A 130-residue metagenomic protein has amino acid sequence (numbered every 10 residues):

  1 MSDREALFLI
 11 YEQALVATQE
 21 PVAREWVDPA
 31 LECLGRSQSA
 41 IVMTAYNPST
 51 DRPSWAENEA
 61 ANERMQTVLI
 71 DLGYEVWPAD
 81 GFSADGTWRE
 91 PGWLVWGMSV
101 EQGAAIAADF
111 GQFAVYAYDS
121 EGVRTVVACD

Functional and structural regions predicted by a protein language model:
M1-V68: N-terminal, charge-rich interaction modules
Y11, Y46, Y74, Y116-Y118: Sequence-level detector for tyrosine residue identity
S54-W55, A105, V126-C129: A short secondary-structure junction signal
E59-Q102: Amphipathic protein-protein interaction modules
S83, D119-D130: Short proline/glycine- and acidic-rich turn/helix-capping motifs at secondary-structure junctions
W88-G92, W96-R124: Short, compact, well-ordered microdomains
